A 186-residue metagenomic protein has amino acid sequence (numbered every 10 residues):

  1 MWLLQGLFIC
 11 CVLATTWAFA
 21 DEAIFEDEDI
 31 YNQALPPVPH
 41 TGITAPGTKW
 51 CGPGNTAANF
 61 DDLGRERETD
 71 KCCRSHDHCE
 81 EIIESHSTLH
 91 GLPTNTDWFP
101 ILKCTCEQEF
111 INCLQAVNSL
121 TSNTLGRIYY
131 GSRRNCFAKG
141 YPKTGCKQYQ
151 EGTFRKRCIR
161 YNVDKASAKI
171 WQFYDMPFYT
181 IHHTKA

Functional and structural regions predicted by a protein language model:
W2-A186: Extended terminal accessory/targeting regions
